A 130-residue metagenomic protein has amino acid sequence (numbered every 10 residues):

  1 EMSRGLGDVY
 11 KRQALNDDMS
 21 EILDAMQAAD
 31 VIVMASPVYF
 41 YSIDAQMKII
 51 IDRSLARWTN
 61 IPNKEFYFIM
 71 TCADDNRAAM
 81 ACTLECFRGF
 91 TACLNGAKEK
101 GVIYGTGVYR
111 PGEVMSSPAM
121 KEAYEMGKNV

Functional and structural regions predicted by a protein language model:
E1, Y41, G101: Short glycine- and Lys/Arg-enriched binding-loop motifs that mark or flank ligand-binding interfaces
E1-L6, Y10: Single conserved hydrophobic/aromatic residue that forms the stacking wall/gate of nucleotide- or nucleobase-binding
R4, M80-A81, V114-S116: Short aromatic-enriched loop/helix-cap "lid" or pocket-rim segments at secondary-structure transitions that line
L6, S36, I43, V102 (+2 more regions): Gly/Ser/Thr-rich helix-start
V9, D75, Y109: Short, electropositive, low-hydrophobicity segments enriched in small/polar residues
Q13-L94: Helix-loop-strand module that forms the ligand-binding subsite of alpha/beta enzymes
R88-V130: Glycine-rich phosphate/pyrophosphate-binding loop and the adjoining helix
